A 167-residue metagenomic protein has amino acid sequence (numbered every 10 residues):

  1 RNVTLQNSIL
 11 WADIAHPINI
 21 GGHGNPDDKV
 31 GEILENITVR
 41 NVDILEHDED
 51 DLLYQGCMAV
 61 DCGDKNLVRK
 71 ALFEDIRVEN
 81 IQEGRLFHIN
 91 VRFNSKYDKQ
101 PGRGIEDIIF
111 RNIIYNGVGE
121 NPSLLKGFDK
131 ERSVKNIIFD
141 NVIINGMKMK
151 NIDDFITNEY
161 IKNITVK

Functional and structural regions predicted by a protein language model:
R1-K167: Extracellular/periplasmic carbohydrate-active domains that bind, remodel, or depolymerize complex polysaccharides
